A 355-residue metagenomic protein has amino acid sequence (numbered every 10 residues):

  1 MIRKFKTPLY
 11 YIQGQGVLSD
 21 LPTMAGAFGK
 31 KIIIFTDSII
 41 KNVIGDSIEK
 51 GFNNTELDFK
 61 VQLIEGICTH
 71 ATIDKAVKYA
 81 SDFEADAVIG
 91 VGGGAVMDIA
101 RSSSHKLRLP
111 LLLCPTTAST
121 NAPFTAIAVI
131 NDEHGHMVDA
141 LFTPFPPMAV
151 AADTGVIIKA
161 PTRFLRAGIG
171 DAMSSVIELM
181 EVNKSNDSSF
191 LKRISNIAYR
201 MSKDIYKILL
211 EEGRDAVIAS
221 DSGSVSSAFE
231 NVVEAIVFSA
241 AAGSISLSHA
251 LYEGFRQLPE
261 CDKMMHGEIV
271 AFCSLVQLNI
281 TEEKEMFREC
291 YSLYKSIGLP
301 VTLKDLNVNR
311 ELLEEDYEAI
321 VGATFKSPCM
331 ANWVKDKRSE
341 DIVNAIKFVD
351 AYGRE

Functional and structural regions predicted by a protein language model:
M1-A85, L303: ATP/NTP phosphate-donor binding region
L9, H105-I197: A glycine/threonine-rich phosphate-anchoring loop and its flanking beta-alpha core in nucleotide/phosphate-binding
L18, K41-I44, H70, A95-R101 (+2 more regions): Short glycine/serine/threonine-rich phosphate/pyrophosphate-binding segments that cradle anionic phosphate groups
A80-T116: A short, small-residue-rich loop immediately preceding and capping a beta-strand
I169, M173, I177, F229-A240 (+5 more regions): Short alpha-helical scaffolding segments that buttress acidic/His motifs in well-ordered protein cores
S189-L299: Active-site segments that bind and position negatively charged phosphate/pyrophosphate groups
E283-E355: C-terminal charged capping/lid subdomain of soluble metabolic enzymes
